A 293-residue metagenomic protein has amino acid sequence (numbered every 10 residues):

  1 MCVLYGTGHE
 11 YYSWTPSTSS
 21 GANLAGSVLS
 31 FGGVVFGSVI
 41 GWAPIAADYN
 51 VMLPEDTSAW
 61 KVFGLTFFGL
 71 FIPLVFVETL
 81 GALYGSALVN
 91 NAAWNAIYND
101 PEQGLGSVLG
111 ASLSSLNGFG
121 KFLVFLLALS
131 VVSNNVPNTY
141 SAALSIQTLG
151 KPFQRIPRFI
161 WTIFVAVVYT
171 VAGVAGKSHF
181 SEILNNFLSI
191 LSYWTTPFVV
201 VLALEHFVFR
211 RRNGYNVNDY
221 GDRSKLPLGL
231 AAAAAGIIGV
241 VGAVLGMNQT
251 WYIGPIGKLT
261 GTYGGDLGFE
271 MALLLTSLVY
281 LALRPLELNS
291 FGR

Functional and structural regions predicted by a protein language model:
C2-G8, T18-S86, S114-T139, K225-A243: Hydrophobic, membrane-embedded alpha-helices of multi-pass small-molecule transporters
Y5-S30, Y98-G104, Y220, M247-G265: Inter-helical loop and helix-membrane interface segments of multi-pass membrane transporters/permeases
V51-P54, V136-F164, F209-R210, G214: Helix-loop-helix connectors at the membrane interface of multi-pass transporters/channels
L65, G69, P73, V77 (+13 more regions): Alpha-helical transmembrane segments in multi-pass membrane proteins
L80-N134, P152, G173-S181, N185-S189: TM-loop-TM module centered on a large, flexible mid-protein loop between adjacent transmembrane helices in multi-pass
T148-S181, R223-A243: Loop-to-transmembrane helix boundary motifs in multi-pass membrane proteins
V167-D219: C-terminal structural cap/anchor segments
V199-A282: C-terminal membrane-solvent junction of multi-pass transporters and transport-like membrane proteins
